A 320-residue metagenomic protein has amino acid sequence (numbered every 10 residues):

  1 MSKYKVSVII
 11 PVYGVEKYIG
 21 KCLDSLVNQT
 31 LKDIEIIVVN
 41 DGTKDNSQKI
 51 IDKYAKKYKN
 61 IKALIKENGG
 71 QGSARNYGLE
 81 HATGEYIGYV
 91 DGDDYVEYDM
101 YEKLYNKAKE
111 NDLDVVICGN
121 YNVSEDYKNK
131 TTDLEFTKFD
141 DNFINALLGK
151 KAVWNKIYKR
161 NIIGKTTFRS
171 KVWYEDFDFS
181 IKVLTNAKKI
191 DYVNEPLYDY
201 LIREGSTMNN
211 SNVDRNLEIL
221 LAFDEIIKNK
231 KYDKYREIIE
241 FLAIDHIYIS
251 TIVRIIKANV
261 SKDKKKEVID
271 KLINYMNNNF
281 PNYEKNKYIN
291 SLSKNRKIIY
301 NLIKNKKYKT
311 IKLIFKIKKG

Functional and structural regions predicted by a protein language model:
M1-V27: N-proximal low-complexity "stem/linker" segments adjacent to membrane-targeting elements
K3-V6, V27-V38, N46, Y58-K62: Short loop->beta transition adjacent to catalytic acidic/histidine clusters or analogous donor-positioning motifs
S25, N40-K49, D91: A conserved acidic beta->alpha catalytic loop
K66-A82: Glycine-rich, basic loop-to-helix element that forms the pyrophosphate-binding segment of sugar-nucleotide handling
Q71-G72, G92-Y192, L201-D214: Donor-binding/catalytic cores of nucleotide-activated saccharide and glycerol-phosphate transferases/polymerases
I87: Short aromatic/hydrophobic "clamp" motif used to bind/position activated sugar donors
L197-R203, N210-Y235, I249-S250, R254 (+1 more regions): Catalytic core of nucleotide-sugar-dependent glycosyltransferases
V260-G320: Membrane-interface aromatic/basic loop that binds lipid-linked glycans or pyrophosphate carriers, typified by
